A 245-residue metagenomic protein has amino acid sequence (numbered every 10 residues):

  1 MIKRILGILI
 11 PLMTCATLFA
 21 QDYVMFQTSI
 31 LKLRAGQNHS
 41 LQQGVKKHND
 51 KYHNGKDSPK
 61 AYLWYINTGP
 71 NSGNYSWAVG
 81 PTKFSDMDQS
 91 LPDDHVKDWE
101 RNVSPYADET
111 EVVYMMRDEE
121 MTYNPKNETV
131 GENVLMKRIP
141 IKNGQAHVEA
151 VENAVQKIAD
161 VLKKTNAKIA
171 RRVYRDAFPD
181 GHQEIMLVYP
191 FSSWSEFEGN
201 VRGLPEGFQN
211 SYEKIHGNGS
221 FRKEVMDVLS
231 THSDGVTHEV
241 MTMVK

Functional and structural regions predicted by a protein language model:
M1-V24: Bacterial Sec-dependent N-terminal signal peptides
A20-K245: Short S/T/G/P-rich N-terminal loop/turn motif that feeds into the first structured element of a domain
